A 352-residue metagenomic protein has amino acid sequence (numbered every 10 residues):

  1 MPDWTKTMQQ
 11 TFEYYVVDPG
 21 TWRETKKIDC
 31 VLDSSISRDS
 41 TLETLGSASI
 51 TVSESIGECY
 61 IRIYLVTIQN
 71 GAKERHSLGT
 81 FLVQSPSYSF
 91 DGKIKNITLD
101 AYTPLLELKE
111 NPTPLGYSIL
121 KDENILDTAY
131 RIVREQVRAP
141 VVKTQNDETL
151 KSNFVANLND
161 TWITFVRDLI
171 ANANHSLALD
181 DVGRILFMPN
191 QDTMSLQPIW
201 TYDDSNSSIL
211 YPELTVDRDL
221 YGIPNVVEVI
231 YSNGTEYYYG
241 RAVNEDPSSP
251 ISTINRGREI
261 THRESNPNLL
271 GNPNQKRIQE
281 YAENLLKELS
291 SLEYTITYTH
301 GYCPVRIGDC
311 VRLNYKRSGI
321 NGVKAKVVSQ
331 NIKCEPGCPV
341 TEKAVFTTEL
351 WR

Functional and structural regions predicted by a protein language model:
M1-E13, R167, D181, Q191-P336 (+1 more regions): Acidic, small/polar-enriched beta strand-loop surface segments
M1-E43, L210-L214: Solvent-exposed edge beta-strands and adjacent loop segments that serve as assembly or binding interfaces
T25, H76-L78, I199: Local beta-strand/beta-hairpin segments that build beta-sheet-rich folds
R38-E54, K95-L105, V229, S290-T299 (+2 more regions): Oligomerization/assembly interface segments of phage tail-like spikes and tubes
T41-E43, A48-I50, A101, P114-V142 (+5 more regions): Amphipathic, non-transmembrane alpha-helical segments in extracytoplasmic/periplasmic proteins
E54-P140, L350: Surface-exposed cap/loop segments at beta↔alpha junctions
I68-A101, A178, V311-A344: Short beta-strand and beta-hairpin "edge-sheet" elements
D91-L108, Q145-I223: Short beta-strand-centered interaction patches in the first periplasmic/extracellular domains of large envelope
